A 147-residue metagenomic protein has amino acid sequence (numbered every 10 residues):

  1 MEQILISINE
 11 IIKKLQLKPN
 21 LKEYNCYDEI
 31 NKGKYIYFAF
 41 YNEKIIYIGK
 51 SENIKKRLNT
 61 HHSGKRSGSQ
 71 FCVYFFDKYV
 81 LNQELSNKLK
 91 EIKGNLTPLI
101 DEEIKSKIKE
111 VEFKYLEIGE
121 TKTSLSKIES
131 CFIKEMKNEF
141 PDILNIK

Functional and structural regions predicted by a protein language model:
M1-S63, S69, V73, D77 (+9 more regions): GIY-YIG nuclease catalytic motif and its immediate N-terminal context
L5, H61, K65, P98-S106: Homeobox/homeodomain signature
V80-I108: Cysteine/selenocysteine-centered motifs that mediate thiol-based redox chemistry or coordinate metal-sulfur cofactors
T97, E120-T121: Intrinsic-disorder/low-complexity, polar/charged segments
